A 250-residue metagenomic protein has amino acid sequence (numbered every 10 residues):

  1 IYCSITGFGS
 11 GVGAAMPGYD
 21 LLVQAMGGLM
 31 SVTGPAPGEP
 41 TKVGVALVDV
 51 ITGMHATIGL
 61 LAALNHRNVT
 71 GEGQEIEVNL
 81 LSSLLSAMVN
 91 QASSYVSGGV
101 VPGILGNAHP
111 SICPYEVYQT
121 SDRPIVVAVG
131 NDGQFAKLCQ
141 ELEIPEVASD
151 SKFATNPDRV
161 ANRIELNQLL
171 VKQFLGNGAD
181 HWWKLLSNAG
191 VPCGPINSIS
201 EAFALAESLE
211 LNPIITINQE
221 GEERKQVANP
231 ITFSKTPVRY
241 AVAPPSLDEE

Functional and structural regions predicted by a protein language model:
I1-G130: Active-site-adjacent "lid/gating" segments in soluble enzymes
L60-L64, E143, E250: Non-catalytic, well-ordered alpha-helical segments in soluble enzyme domains
L84, N162, E201-L205: Beta-rich nucleic-acid/ligand-interaction surfaces
Y95-P102, L205-N218: Short, surface-exposed loop/helix-turn segments at secondary-structure junctions that function as lids/hinges flanking
C113-A189, C193: Aromatic-enriched alpha-helical interface/lid elements that frame and gate functional surfaces
E116-T120, I214-E220: Short acidic-hydrophobic surface loop/beta-edge motif
S187-L209: Conserved PLP cofactor-binding pocket of PLP-dependent enzymes
N218-E250: Flexible, small-/acidic-enriched active-site or ligand-binding loops
